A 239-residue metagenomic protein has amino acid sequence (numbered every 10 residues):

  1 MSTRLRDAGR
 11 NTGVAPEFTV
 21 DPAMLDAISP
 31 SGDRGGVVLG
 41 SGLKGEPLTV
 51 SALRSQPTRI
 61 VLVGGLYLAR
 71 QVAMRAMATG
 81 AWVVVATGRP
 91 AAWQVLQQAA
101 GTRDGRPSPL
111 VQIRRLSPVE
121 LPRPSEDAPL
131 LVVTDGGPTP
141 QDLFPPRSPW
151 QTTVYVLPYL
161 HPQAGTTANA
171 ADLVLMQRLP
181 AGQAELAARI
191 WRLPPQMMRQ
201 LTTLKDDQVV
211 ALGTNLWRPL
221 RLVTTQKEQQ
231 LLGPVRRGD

Functional and structural regions predicted by a protein language model:
M1-P107, G213-D239: Extended, compositionally biased accessory segments flanking or bridging domains
P30-D33, L53-Q56, A76-T79, G105 (+4 more regions): Flexible, charged surface loops at secondary-structure boundaries
L39, V50, V83-V85, V132-T134 (+3 more regions): Generic structural hydrophobic/aromatic packing signal, biased to beta-strands
P47-T49, R70-Q71, S117-L121, T139-D142 (+1 more regions): A generic local structural motif
L62-L66, A86-P90, L116, V133-T139 (+2 more regions): Structural motif
A78-T79, R89-A92, Q112-I113, L160-P162 (+3 more regions): Short, surface-exposed, polar/charged, turn-prone segments marking secondary-structure boundaries
G101-Y155: Conserved nucleotide-sensing/catalytic segment adjacent to the nucleotide-binding pocket in NTP-handling enzymes
G137-T224, L231: Replace "adjacent to P-loop NTPase cores in ATP/GTP-dependent enzymes" with "adjacent to NTP-binding cores
